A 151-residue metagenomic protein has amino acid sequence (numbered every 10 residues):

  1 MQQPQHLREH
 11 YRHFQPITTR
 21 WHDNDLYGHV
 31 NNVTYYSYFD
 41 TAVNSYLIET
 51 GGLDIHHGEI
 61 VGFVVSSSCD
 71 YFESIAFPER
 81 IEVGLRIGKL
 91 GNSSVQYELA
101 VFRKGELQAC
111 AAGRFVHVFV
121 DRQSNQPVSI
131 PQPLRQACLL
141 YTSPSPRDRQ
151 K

Functional and structural regions predicted by a protein language model:
M1-E49: Catalytic strand-loop segment that frames the active site of acyl-thioester-processing enzymes
D25, R103-K104, D121-R122: Short, acidic, Ser/Thr-enriched surface-loop or helix-capping motifs
Y46-V95, C110-G113: Hydrophobic beta-strand-centered segment that forms part of the acyl-chain substrate-binding groove
H117-F119, R135-Q136: A short acidic/small-residue loop/turn micro-motif
Y141-P146, Q150: Conserved small/polar residues in nucleotide/adenosyl-binding loops
